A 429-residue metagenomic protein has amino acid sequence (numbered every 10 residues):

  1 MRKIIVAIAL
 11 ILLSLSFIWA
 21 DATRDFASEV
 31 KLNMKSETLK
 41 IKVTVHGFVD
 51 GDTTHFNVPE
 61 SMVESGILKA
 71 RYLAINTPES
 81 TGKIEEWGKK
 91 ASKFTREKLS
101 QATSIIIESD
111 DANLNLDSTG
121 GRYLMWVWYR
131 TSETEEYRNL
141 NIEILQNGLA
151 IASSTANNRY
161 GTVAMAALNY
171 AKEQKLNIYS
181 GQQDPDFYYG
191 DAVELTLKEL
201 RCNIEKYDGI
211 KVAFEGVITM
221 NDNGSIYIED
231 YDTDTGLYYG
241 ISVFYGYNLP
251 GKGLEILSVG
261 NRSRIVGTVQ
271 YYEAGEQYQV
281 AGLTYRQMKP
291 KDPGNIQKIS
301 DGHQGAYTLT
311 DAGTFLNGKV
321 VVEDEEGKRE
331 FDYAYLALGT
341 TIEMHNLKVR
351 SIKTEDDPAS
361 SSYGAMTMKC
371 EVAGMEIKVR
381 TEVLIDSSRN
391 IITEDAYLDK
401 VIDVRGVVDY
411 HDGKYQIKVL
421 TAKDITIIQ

Functional and structural regions predicted by a protein language model:
M1-I4: Positively charged n-region of N-terminal signal peptides that target proteins for export
A7-S16: Bacterial N-terminal signal peptides
D21-E143, Y239-I241: Electropositive
T23-L32, K172-Q429: OB-fold nucleic-acid-binding modules
T44, P78-E86, S109-D110, M125-R130 (+5 more regions): Second-shell loop/turn segments in exported
A70, K89, K93, E97 (+7 more regions): Solvent-exposed, polar/charged alpha-helical surfaces in well-ordered, non-transmembrane soluble domains, broadly
G82-K93, K98-Q101, T134-E135, N158-M165 (+5 more regions): Soluble non-cytosolic domains of exported or imported proteins
G120-E173: Beta-strand-rich cores of mature extracytoplasmic or soluble domains
